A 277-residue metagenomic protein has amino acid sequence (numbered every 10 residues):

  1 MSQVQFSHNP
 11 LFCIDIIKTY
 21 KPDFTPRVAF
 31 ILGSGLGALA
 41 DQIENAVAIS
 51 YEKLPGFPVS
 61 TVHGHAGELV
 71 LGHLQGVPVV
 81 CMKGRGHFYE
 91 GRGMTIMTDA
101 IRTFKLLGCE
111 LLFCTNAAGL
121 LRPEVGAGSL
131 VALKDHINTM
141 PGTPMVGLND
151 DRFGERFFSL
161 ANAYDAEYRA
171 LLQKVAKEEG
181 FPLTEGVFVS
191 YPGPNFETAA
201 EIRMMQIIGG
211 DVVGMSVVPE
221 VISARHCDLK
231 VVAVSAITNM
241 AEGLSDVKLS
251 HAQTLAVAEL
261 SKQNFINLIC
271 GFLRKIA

Functional and structural regions predicted by a protein language model:
S2-L160: Metabolite-binding pocket within alpha/beta catalytic cores that recognizes anionic/polar moieties
I16, Y20-D23, E167, L171-F181 (+1 more regions): Generic non-transmembrane alpha-helical segments
F104-G108, Q206, R225: Non-catalytic positions within long, well-ordered alpha-helices that form the structural scaffold/packing of enzyme
E110-L111, D211, K230: Short acidic/polar active-site loop segments enriched in Thr and Asp
P141, L148-P194: Histidine/lysine/aspartate-rich catalytic loop segments that bind and position anionic ligands
V175-D211, I269, I276-A277: Active-site/ligand-binding-proximal alpha/beta "capping" segment
M215-Q253: Zn-dependent metallopeptidase/amidohydrolase metal-coordination segment
E242-A277: His/Asp/Glu-rich mid-to-C-terminal helical/loop segments that flank catalytic regions of hydrolases
